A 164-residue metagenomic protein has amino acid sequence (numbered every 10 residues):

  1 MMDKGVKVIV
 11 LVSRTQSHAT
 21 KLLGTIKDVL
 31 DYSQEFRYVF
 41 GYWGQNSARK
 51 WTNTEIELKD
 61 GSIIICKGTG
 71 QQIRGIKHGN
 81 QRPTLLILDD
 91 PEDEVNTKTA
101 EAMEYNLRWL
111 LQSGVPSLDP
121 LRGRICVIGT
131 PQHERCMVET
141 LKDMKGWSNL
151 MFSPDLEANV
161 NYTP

Functional and structural regions predicted by a protein language model:
M1-P164: Short, flexible loop motifs at catalytic/binding sites
